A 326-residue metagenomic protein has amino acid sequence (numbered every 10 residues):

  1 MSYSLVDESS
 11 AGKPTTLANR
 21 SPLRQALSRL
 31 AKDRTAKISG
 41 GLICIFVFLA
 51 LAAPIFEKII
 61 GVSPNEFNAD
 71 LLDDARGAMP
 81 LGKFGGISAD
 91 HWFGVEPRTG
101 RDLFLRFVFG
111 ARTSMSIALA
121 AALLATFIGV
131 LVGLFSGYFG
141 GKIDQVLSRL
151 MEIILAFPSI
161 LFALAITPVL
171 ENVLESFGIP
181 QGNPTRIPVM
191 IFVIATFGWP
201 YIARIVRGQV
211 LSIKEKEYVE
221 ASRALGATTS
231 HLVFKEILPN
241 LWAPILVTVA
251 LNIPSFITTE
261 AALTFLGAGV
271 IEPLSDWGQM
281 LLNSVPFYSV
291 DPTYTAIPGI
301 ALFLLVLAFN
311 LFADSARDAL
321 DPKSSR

Functional and structural regions predicted by a protein language model:
M1-T126, V130, L134-F135, K142 (+7 more regions): Gly/Trp-centered helix-boundary motif
L42-I43, R106, S148, L164 (+3 more regions): Residue-level recognition of transmembrane alpha-helices in multi-pass small-molecule transporters/permeases
K58, G137-Y138, P168-N172, G208 (+4 more regions): Transmembrane helix-loop junction
H91-F93, L124-L131, G137-Y138, I143-Q209 (+1 more regions): Generic hydrophobic transmembrane alpha-helix motif, especially the helices
I166-L170, Q181-G182, I194, L251-A301 (+1 more regions): Glycine-rich helix-loop "coupling/hinge" segments at transmembrane-helix boundaries in multipass transporters
L241: Phosphate-centric recognition/catalysis
